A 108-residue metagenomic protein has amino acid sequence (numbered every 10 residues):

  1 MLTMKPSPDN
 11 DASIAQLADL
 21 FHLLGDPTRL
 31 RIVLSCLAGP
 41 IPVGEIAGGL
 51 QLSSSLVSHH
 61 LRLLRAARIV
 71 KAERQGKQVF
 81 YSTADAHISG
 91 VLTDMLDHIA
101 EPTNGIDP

Functional and structural regions predicted by a protein language model:
M1-Q16, D85-P108: Amphipathic alpha-helical dimerization/coiled-coil segments that flank or bridge DNA-binding/regulatory modules
A12-S55, Q75, V79-H87: N-terminal helix-turn-helix DNA-binding core of bacterial DNA-binding proteins
V33, A66-A67: Extended rod-forming repeat segments used as scaffolds/tethers
P40-I41, R65, L96: Residue-level detector of secondary-structure transition/capping positions
G48, H59, R65-A66: Alpha-helical residues within the helix-turn-helix
S58-H59, D97: Intrinsically disordered, low-complexity cationic segments
L63-L64, S82, P102: Alpha-helical and His/Cys-centered functional microenvironments
